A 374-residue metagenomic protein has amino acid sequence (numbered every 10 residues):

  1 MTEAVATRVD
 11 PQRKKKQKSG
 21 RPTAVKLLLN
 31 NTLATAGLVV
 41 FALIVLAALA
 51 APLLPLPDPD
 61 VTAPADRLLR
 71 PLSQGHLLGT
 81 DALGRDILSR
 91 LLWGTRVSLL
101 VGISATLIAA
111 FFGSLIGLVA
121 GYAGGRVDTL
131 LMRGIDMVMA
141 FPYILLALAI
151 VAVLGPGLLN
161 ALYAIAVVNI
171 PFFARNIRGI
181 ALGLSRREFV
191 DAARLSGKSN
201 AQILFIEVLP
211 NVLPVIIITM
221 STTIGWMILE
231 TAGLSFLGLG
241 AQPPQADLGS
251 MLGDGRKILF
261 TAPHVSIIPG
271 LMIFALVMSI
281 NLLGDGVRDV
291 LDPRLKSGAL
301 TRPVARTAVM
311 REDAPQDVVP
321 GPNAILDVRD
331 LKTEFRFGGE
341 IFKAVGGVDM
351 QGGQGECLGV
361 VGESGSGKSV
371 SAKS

Functional and structural regions predicted by a protein language model:
M1-A110, S114, L118, R126 (+9 more regions): Gly/Trp-centered helix-boundary motif
L77, D81, I108-L115, G121-R187 (+2 more regions): Generic hydrophobic transmembrane alpha-helix motif, especially the helices
T80, G113, G117, G249 (+2 more regions): Conserved phosphate-binding and hydrolysis motifs of nucleotide-dependent enzymes
M139, I150-V153, I165-A166, G179-A181 (+3 more regions): Glycine-rich helix-loop "coupling/hinge" segments at transmembrane-helix boundaries in multipass transporters
I206, T231, A372-K373: The feature captures the helix immediately C-terminal to the Walker
V287, R294-L295, A308-S374: ABC transporter nucleotide-binding domains
